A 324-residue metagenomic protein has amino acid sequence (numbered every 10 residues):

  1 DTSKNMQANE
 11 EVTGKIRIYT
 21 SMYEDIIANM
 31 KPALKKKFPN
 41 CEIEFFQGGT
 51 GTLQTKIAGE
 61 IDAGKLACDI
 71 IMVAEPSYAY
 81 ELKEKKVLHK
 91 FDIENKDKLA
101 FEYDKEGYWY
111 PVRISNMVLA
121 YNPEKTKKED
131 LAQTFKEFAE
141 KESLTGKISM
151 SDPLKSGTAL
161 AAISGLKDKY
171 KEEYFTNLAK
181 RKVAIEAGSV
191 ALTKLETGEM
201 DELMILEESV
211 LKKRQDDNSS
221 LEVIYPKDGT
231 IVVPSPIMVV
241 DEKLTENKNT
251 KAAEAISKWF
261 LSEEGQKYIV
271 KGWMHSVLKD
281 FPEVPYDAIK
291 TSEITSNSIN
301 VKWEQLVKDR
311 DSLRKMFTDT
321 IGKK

Functional and structural regions predicted by a protein language model:
M6, V12, R17-I43, L119: Short, polar/charged alpha-helical segment
R17, S21-A28, T50-G51, L66-C68 (+2 more regions): Extracytoplasmic ligand-binding site segments that recognize negatively charged/polar headgroups
E42-T50: A short beta-strand-loop structural module common to alpha/beta enzyme folds
K56-G64: Short, well-structured alpha-helical segments in soluble
S77-E81, D201-L221: A ligand-binding cleft/hinge motif common to bilobed small-molecule-binding domains
V118-K125, S164, P234-N249, Y268-I269: A bilobed periplasmic-binding-protein/Venus flytrap-type ligand-binding module shared by bacterial periplasmic
Y170-E173, K279-K324: An extracytoplasmic/periplasmic, membrane-proximal ligand-sensing/linker region
V240-V301: Mature extracytoplasmic/periplasmic domains
